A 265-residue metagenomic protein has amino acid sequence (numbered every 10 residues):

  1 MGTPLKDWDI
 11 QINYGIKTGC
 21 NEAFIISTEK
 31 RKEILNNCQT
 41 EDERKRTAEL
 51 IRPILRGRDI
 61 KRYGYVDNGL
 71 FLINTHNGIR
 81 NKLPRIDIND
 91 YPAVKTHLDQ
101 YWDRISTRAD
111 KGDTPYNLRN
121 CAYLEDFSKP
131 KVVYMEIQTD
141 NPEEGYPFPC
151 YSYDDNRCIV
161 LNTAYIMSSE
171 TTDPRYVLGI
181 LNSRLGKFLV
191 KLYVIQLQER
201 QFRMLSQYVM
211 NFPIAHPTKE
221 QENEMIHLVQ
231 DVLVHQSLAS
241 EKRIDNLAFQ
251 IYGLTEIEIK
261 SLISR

Functional and structural regions predicted by a protein language model:
M1-E220: Polybasic, glycine- and aromatic-enriched phosphate-binding surface used to engage nucleic acids
L5, A93, A215-R265: Non-catalytic DNA-recognition/assembly elements of restriction-modification systems
